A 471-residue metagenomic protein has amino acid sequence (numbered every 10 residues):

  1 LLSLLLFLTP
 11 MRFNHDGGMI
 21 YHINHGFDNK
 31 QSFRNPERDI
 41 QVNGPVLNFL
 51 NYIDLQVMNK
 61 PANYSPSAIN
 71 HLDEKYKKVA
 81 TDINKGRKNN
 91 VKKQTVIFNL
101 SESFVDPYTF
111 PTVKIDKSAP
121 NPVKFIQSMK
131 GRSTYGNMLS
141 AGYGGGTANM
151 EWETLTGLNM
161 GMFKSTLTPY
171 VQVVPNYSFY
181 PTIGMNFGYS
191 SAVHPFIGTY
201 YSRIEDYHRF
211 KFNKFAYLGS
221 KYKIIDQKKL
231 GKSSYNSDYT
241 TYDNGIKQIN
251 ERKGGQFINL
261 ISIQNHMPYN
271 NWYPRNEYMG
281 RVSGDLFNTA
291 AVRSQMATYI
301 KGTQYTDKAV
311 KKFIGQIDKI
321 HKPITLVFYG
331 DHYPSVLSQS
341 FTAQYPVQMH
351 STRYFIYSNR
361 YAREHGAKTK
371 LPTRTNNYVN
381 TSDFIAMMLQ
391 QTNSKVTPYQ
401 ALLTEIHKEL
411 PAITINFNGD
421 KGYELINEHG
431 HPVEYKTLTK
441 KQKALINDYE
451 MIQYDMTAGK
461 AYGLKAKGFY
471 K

Functional and structural regions predicted by a protein language model:
L1-K93, K117-G136, P169-Y177, Q304 (+1 more regions): N-terminal secretory/membrane-targeting segments
K78-R87, L100-S101, D106-K471: Solvent-exposed soluble domains appended to multi-pass membrane proteins
